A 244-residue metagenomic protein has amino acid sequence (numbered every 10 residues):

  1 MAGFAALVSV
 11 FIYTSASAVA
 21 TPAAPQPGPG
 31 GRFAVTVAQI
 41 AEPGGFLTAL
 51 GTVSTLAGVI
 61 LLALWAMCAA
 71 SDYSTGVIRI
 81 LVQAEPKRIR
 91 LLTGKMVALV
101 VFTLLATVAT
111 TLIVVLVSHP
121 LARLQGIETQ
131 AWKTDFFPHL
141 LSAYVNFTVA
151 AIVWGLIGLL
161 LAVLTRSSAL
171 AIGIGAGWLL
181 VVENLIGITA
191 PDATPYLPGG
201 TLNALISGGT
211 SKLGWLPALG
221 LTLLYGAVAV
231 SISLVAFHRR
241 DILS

Functional and structural regions predicted by a protein language model:
M1, L92, I172-A176: Short hydrophobic alpha-helical segments that form membrane-spanning helices or hydrophobic packing faces of helical
M1, P86-R88, R166-S168: Short loop-to-helix capping motifs
A2-L64, C68, L92-L164, N203-L224 (+1 more regions): Secretory targeting signals
V10-S17, T165-G200: Transmembrane helix segments
L62-I89, M96: Transmembrane helix boundary and interhelical loop/hinge segments in multi-pass membrane proteins
L224-S244: Junction motif at the cytosolic side of a transmembrane helix
